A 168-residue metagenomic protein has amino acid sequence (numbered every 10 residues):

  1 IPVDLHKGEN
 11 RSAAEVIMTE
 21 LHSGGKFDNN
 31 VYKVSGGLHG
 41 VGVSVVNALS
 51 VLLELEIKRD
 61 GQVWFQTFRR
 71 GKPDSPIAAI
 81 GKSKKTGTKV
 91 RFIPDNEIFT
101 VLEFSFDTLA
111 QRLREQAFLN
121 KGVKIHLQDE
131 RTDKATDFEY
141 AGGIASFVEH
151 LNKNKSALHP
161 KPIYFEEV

Functional and structural regions predicted by a protein language model:
I1-A13, G24-H150: GHKL-type ATPase core
I17: Short basic (Lys/Arg) and small-residue
E20-L21: Conserved catalytic core of Hanks-type protein kinase domains
P162-V168: Short, intrinsically disordered, charge-balanced linker/junction segments flanking boundaries in proteins
